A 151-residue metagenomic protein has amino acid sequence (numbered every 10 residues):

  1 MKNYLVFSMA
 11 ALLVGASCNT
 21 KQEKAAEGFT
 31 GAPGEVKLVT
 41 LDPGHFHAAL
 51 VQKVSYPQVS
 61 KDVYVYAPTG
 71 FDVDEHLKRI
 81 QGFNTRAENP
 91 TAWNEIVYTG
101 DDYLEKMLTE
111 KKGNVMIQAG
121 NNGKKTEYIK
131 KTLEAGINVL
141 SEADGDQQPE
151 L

Functional and structural regions predicted by a protein language model:
K2-S8: Sec-dependent signal peptide recognition, specifically the positively charged N-region followed immediately by
V14-S17: C-terminal motif of bacterial Sec signal peptides marking the signal peptidase cleavage site
T20-A135: N-terminal glycine-/serine-/threonine-rich beta1-alpha1-beta2 phosphate-ribose binding loop of Rossmann-like
P68, D144-G145: Active-site loop/turn elements of alpha/beta-hydrolase fold enzymes, especially the short glycine-/histidine-rich
G136-N138, E142-D144: Short helix/strand-capping hinge loops at secondary-structure junctions that flank key functional elements
G145-L151: Rossmann-fold NAD(P)-binding glycine/threonine-rich loop
